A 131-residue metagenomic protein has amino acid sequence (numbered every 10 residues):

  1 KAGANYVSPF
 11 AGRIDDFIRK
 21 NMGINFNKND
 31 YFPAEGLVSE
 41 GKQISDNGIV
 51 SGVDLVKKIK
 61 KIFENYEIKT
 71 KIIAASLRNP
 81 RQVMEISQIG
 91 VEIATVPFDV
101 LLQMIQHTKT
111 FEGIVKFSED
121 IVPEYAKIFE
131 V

Functional and structural regions predicted by a protein language model:
K1-V100, K109-I121, Y125: Catalytic alpha/beta core domains of metabolic enzymes, predominantly
I105: Short, flexible helix/strand-to-coil boundary loops that buttress conserved ligand/catalytic motifs in alpha/beta
K127-V131: Alpha/beta catalytic barrel-like cores
